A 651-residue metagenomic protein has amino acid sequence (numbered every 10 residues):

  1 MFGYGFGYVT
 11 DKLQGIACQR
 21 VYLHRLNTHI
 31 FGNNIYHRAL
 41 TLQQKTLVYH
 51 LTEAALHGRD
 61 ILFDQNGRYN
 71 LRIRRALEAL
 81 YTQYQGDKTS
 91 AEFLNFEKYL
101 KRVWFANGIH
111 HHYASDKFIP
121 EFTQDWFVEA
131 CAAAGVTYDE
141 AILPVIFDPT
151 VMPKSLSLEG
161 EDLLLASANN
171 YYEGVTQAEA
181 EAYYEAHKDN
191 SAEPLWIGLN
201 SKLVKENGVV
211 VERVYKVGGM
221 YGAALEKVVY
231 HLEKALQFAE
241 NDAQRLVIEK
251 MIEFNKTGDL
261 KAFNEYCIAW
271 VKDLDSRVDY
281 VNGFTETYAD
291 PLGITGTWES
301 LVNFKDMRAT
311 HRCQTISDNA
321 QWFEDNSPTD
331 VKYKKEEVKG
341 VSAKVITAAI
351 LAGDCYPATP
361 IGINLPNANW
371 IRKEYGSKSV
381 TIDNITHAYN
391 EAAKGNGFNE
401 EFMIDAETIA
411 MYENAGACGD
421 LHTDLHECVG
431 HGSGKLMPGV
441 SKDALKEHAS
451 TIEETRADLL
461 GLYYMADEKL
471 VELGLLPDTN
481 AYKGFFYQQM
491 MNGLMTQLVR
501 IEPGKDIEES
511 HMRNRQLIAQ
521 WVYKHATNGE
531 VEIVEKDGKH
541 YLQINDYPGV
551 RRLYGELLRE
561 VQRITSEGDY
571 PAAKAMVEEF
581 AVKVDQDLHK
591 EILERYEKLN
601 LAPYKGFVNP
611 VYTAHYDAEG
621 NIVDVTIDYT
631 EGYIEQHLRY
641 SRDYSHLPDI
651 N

Functional and structural regions predicted by a protein language model:
L13-E78: N-terminal-proximal low-complexity accessory segments that begin disordered and transition into the first
N33, L62, R68, L462-Q562: Long, well-structured alpha-helical subdomains associated with metal-dependent extracellular/ecto-lumenal hydrolases
T41, N241, L421-K435, A457: Active-site recognition of the HExxH zinc-binding catalytic motif
T41, N241, S450-D467: An active-site-proximal "capping" alpha-helix that borders the catalytic cofactor pocket
K98-K101, F105-G108, H112-E407, A415: Contiguous, non-catalytic segments that form substrate-binding/exosite surfaces or channel walls
D242-E249, V440-D443, L470-Q488, A572: Short, glycine/acidic-rich hinge or "gate" loops at secondary-structure transitions that mediate conformational
G434-T455: Post-HEXXH active-site segment of zinc metalloproteases
D546, V550, Y554-N651: Extended, compositionally biased alpha-helical segments that mediate assembly or anchoring
